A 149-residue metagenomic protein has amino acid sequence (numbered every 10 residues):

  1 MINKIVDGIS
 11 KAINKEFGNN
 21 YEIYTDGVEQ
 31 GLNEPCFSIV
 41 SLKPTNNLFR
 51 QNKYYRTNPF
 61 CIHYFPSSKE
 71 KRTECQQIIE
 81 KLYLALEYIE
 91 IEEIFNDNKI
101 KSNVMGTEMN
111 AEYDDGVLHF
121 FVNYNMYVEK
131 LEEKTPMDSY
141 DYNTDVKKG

Functional and structural regions predicted by a protein language model:
M1-Y24, T45-G149: Charged, amphipathic alpha-helical segments and their flanking helix caps
Y24-N33: Short acidic low-complexity segments
N33-L42: A short, hydrophobic beta-strand-centered structural micro-motif
